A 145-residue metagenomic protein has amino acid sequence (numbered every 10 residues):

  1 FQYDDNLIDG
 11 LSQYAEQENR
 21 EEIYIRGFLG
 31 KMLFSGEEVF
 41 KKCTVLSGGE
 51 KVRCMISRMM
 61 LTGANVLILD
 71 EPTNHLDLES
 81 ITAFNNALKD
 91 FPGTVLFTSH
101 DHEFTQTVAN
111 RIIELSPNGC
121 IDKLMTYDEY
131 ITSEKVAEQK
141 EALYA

Functional and structural regions predicted by a protein language model:
F1-A145: ABC ATP-binding cassette signature C-motif
